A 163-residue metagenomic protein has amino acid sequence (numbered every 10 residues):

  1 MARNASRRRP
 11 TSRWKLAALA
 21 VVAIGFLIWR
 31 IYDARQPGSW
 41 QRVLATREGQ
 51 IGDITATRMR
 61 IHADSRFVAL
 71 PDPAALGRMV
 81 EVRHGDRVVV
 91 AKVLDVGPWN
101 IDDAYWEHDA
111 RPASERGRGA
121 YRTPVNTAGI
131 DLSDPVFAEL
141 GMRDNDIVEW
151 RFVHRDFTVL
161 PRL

Functional and structural regions predicted by a protein language model:
A2-A20, G25-L163: Secreted/periplasmic proteins
